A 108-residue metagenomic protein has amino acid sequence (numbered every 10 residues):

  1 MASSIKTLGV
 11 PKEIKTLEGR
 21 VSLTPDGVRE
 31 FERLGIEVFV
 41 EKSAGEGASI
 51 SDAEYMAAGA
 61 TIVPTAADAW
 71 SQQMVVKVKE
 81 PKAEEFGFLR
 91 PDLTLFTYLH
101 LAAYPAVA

Functional and structural regions predicted by a protein language model:
A2-A108: An N-terminal-biased, well-structured beta-alpha scaffold segment characteristic of Rossmann-like dinucleotide-binding
